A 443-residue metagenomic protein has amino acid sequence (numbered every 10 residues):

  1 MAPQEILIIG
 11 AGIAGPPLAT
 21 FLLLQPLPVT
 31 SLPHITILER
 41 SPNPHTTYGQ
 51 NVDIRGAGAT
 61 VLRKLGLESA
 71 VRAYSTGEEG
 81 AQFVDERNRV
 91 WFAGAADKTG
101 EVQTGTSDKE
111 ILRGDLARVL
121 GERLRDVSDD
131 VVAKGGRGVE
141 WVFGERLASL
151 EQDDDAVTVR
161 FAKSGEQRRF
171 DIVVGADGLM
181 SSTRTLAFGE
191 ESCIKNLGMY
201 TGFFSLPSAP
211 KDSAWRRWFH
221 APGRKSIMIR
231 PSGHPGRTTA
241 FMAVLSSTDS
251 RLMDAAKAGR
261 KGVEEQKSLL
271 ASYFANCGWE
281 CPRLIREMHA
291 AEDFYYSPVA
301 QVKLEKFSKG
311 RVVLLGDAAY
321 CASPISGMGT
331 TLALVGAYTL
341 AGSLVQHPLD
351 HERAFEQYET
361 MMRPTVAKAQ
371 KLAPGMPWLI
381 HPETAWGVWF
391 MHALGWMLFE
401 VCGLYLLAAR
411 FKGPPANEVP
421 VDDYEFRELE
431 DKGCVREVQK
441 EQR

Functional and structural regions predicted by a protein language model:
M1-I6, L24-P28: Extreme N-terminal leader/targeting segments of oxidoreductases
P3-Q4, A73, N88-V90, S326 (+1 more regions): C-terminal helical "tail/cap" subdomain of flavin- and related membrane-associated enzymes
E5, H34, R237: Residues at the starts of beta-strands that form the adenosine-phosphate
L7-F21, L38, V174-G175, G202 (+1 more regions): Conserved mid-domain beta->alpha element of the FAD-binding
A14, L18, N43, M180: Conserved Rossmann-like nucleotide-cofactor binding loop
L23-Y48: Glycine-rich FAD pyrophosphate-binding loop
P44-K134, I380, L394: Active-site-adjacent segment of FAD-dependent monooxygenases/related oxidoreductases
V90, R118-R283, E287-M288: Conserved FAD-binding catalytic core of PHBH/FMO-like flavoproteins
